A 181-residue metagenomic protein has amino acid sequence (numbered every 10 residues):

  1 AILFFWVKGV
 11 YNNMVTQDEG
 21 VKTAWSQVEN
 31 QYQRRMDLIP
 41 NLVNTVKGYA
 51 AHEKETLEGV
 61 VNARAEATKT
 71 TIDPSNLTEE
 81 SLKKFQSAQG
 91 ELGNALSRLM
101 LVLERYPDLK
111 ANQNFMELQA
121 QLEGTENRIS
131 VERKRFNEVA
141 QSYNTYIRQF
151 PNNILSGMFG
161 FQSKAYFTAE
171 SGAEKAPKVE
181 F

Functional and structural regions predicted by a protein language model:
A1-F181: A helix-centric hydrophobic-segment signal that preferentially recognizes long, alpha-helical stretches used
